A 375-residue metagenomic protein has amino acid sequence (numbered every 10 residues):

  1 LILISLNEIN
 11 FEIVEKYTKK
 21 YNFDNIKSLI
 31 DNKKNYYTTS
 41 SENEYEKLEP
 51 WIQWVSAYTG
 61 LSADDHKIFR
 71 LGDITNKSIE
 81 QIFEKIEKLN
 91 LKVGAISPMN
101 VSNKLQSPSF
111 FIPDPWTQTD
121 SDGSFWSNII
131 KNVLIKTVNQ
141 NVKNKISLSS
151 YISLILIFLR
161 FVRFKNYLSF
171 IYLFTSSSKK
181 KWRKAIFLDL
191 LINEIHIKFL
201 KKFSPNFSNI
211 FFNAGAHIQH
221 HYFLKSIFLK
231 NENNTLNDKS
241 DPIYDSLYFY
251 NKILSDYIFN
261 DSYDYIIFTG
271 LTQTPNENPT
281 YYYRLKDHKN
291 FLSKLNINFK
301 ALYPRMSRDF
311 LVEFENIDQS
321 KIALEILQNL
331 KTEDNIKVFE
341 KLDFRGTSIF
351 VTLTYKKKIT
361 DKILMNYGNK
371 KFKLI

Functional and structural regions predicted by a protein language model:
L3-S5, F11, N25, D245-Y281: Metal-dependent active-site segment of extracytoplasmic phospho-/sulfohydrolases and closely related
L3-S5, T38, K92-P98, F207-F211 (+1 more regions): A structural signal for short, well-ordered beta-strand segments and their strand-loop junctions that often border
N7-F11, Y45, S62-D64, M99-N103 (+5 more regions): Short, solvent-exposed loop/turn segments at secondary-structure junctions
V14-I52, L61-D65, K92-I96: Short, structured active-site-proximal loop/turn typified by the sulfatase FGly-forming signature C/S-X-P-X-R
V14-Y17, L105-S107, Q219-F223, N276-Y281: A short acidic (Asp/Glu
Y58-N233, T332: His/Asp/Glu-rich, glycine-adjacent segments that coordinate divalent cations and/or stabilize oxyanion chemistry on
F69-I74, I79-E84, L89, V101-Q106 (+2 more regions): Membrane-interface soluble catalytic domains
F223-D241, K371-L374: A solvent-exposed, charged loop/short amphipathic helix patch at secondary-structure junctions
